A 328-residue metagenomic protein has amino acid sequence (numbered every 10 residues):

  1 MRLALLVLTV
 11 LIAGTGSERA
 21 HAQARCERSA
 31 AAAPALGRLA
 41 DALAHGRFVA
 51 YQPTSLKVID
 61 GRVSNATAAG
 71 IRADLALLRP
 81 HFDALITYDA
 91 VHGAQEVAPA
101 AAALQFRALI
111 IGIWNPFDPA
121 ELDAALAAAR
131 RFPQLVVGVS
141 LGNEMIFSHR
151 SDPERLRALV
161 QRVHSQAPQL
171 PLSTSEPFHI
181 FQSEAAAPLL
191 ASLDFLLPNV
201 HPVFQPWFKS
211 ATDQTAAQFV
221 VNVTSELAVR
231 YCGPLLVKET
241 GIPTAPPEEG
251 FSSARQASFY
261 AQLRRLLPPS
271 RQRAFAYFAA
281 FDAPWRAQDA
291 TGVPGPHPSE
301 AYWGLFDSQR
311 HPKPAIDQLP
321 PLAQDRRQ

Functional and structural regions predicted by a protein language model:
A4-G14: Bacterial N-terminal signal peptides
A24-L43, R47-A50, T54-V63, E248-A254 (+1 more regions): Aromatic-rich peripheral "rim/lid" segments of glycoside hydrolase catalytic domains that contact and position glycan
A31-A35, H92-E96, A120-A128, P177-P188 (+1 more regions): Alpha-helical scaffolding within the catalytic cores of extracellular/periplasmic polymer-degrading hydrolases
L43-A124: N-terminal carbohydrate-binding/catalytic regions of secreted carbohydrate-active enzymes
R47-Y51, D83-T87, L109-G112, V137-L141 (+4 more regions): Hydrophobic faces of well-ordered beta-strands that scaffold small-molecule active sites in alpha/beta enzyme cores
Q95-H179: Substrate-binding cleft of extracellular glycoside hydrolase catalytic domains
V136-V137, N143, E176-Q218, P234-P243: Aromatic- and acid-rich polysaccharide-binding/catalytic face of secreted or lumenal carbohydrate-active enzymes
H201-F204, V229-F259, A279-R286: Active-site clefts of carbohydrate-active enzymes
